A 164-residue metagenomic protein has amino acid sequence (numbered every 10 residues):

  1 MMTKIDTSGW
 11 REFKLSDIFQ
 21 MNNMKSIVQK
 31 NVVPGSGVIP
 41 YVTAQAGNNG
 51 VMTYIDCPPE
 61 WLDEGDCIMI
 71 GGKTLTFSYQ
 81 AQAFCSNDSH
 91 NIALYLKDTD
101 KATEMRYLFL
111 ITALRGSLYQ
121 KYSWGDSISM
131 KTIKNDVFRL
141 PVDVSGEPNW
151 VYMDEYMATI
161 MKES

Functional and structural regions predicted by a protein language model:
M1-Q29, V33-N48, V144-S164: Non-catalytic DNA-recognition/assembly elements of restriction-modification systems
D17-V137: DNA target-recognition domains and sequence-specific DNA-contacting regions of bacterial/archaeal
K97-D100, V142-G146: A generic structural motif
N135-V142, M161: An amphipathic, hydrophobic-aromatic interaction surface with interspersed Lys/Arg that forms lipid/phosphate-bearing
